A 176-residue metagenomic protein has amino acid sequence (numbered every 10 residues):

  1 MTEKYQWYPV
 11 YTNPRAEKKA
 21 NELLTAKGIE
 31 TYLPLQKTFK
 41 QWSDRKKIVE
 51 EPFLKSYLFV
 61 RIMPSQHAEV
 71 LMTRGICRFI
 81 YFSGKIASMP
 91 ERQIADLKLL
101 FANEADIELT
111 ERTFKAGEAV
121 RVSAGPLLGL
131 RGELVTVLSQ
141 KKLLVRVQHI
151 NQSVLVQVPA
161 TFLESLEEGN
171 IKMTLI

Functional and structural regions predicted by a protein language model:
M1-R121, L134, L144-I176: Acidic-enriched and Gly/Ser
G125-L128: Short, charged beta-turn/beta-strand-edge "cap" motif at the junction between a beta-strand and an adjacent loop
L130-T136: Short beta-strand-centered aromatic/proline hotspots
